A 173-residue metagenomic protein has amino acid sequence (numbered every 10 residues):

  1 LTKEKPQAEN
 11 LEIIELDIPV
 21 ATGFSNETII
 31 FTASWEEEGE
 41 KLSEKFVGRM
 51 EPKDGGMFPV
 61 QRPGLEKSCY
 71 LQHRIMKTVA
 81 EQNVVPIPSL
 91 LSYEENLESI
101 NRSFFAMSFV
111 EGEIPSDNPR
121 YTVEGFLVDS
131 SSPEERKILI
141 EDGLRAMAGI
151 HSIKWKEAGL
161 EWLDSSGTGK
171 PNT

Functional and structural regions predicted by a protein language model:
L1-I18: Juxta-kinase regulatory segment immediately upstream of eukaryotic protein kinase catalytic domains
D17-T173: ATP-binding pocket architecture of kinase catalytic cores
